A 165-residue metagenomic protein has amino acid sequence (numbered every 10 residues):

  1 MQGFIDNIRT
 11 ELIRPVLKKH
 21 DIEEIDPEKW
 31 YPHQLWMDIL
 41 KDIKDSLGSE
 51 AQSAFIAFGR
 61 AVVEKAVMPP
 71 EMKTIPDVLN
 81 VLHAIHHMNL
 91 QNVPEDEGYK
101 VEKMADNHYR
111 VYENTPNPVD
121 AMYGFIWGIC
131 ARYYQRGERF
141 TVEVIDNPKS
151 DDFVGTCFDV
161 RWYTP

Functional and structural regions predicted by a protein language model:
M1-G98, V144-N147, D152-T156, P165: N-terminal accessory segment detector
L90-K149: Short, hydrophobic/π-rich interface segment
Y109, T156-F158: Hydrophobic residues positioned within well-ordered beta-strands of beta-sheet architectures
N114-P116, R161-P165: Solvent-exposed residues in well-ordered beta-strands and their adjoining turns, especially edge/terminal strands
